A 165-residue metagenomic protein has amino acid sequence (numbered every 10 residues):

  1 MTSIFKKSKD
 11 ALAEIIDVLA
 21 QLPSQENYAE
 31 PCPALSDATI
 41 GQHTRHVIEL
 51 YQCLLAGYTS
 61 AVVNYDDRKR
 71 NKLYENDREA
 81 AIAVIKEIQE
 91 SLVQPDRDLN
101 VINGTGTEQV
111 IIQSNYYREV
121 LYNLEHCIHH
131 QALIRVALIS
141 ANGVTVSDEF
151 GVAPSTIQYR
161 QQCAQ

Functional and structural regions predicted by a protein language model:
M1-S24, G41-G57, E125: Alpha-helical bundle segments that constitute or directly flank the non-heme di-iron/ferroxidase center
D10, Q42, N76-A83, H129: Generic recognition of short, well-ordered alpha-helical interface segments
D17-A20, S24, E49-T59, K86 (+3 more regions): Charged/polar positions within long, soluble alpha-helices
Q25-C32, N100: Glycine- and aromatic-rich loop/turn segments at beta-sheet edges
A29-D67, Q109-G151, T156-I157: Short, contiguous alpha-helical
S60-L99: Helix-adjacent hinge/juxtasegments
I102-G106: Short acidic, glycine/tyrosine-flanked loop/strand segments centered on an H-E-D-like triad
